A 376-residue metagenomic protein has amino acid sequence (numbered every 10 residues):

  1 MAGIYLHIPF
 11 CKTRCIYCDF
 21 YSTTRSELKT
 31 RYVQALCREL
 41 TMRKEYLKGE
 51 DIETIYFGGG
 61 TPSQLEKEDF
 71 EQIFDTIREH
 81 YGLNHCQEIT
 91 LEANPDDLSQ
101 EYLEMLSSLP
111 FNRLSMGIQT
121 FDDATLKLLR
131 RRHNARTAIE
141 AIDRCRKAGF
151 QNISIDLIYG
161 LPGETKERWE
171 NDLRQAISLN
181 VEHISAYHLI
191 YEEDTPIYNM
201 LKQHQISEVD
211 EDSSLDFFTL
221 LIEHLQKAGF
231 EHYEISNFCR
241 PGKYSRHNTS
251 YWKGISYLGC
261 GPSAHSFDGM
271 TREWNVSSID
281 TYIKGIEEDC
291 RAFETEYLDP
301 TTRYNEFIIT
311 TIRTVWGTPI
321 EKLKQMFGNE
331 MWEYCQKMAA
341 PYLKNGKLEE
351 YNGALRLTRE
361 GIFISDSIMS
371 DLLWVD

Functional and structural regions predicted by a protein language model:
M1, S22-E45, E50-N329: C-terminal scaffold of the Radical SAM
M1-I8: Immediate flanking context of iron-sulfur cluster ligation sites
P9-F20: Local cysteine-cluster metal-coordination motifs and their immediate loop/turn environment, predominantly Fe-S cluster
N329-P341: Short amphipathic alpha-helical interaction segments
L343-G353: A short, conserved structural fragment
A354-T358: Minor-groove-contacting beta-hairpin "wing" of winged helix-turn-helix DNA-binding domains
E360-D376: Short, amphipathic alpha-helical interaction segments positioned at domain boundaries
